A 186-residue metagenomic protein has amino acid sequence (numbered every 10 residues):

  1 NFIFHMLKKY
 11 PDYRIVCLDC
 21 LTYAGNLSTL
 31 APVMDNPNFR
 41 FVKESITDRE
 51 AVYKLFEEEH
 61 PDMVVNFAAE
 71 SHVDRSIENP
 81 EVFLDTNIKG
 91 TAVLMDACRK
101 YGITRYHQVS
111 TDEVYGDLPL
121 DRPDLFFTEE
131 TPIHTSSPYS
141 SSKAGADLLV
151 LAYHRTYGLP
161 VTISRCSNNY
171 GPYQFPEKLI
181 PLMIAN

Functional and structural regions predicted by a protein language model:
N1-N169: N-terminal Rossmann-like NAD(P)+-binding domain of SDR-like oxidoreductases, especially those catalyzing
Y170-E177: Substrate-binding strand-loop-helix patch in Rossmann-like NAD(P)-dependent oxidoreductase/epimerase domains
M183-N186: Short, intrinsically disordered, charge-balanced linker/junction segments flanking boundaries in proteins
